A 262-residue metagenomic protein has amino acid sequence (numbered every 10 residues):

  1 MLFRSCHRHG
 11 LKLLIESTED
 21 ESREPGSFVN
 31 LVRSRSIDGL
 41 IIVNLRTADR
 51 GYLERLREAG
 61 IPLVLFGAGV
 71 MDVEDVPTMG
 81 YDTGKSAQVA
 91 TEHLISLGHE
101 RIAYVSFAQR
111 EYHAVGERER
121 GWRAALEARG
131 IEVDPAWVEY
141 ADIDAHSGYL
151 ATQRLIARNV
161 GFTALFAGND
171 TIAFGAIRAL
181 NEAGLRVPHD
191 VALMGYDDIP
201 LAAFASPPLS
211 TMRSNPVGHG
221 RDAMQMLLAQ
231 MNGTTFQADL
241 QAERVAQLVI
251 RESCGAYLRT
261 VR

Functional and structural regions predicted by a protein language model:
M1-G39, A108, E119-R120, A124-E127: Amphipathic helical "hinge" segments at domain boundaries
M1-R8, S86-V89, H113-E132, S147 (+4 more regions): Short, solvent-exposed amphipathic alpha-helices that sit in or adjacent to ligand/effector-binding or catalytic
D20-E21, I42-V89, I131, T171 (+1 more regions): Flexible loop/hinge segments that line or gate small-molecule binding clefts
S36-N44, A103-S106, V138, N159-N169 (+1 more regions): Periplasmic-binding protein-like
M79-Y104, R120-A124, A145-R154, A173 (+1 more regions): Hydrophobic alpha-helical segments within soluble ligand-binding/sensing domains
Q88-R129, F236, L240-C254: An alpha-beta-alpha
E100-R101, V133-W137, V187-A192: Short acidic capping loops at alpha-helix termini that bridge into adjacent secondary structure
A151-R262: Flexible loop/turn connectors
